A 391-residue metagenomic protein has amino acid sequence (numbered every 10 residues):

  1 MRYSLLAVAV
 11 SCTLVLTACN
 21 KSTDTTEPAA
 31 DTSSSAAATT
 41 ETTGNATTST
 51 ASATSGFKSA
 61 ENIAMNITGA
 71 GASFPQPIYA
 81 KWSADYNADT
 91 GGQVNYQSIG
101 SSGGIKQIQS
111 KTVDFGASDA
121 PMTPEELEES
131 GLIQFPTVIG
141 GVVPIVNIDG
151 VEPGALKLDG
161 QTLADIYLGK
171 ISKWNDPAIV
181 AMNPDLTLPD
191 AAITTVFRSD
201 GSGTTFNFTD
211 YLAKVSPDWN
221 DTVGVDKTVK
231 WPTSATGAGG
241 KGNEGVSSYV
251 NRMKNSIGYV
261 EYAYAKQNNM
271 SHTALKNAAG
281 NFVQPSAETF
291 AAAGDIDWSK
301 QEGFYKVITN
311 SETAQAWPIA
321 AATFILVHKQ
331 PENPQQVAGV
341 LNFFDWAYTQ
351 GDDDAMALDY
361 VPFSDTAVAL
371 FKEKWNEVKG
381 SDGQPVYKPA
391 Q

Functional and structural regions predicted by a protein language model:
M1-L6: Bacterial N-terminal signal peptides that target proteins for export
L14-A18: C-terminal motif of bacterial Sec signal peptides marking the signal peptidase cleavage site
N20-Q391: Flexible loop/hinge segments at secondary-structure junctions
